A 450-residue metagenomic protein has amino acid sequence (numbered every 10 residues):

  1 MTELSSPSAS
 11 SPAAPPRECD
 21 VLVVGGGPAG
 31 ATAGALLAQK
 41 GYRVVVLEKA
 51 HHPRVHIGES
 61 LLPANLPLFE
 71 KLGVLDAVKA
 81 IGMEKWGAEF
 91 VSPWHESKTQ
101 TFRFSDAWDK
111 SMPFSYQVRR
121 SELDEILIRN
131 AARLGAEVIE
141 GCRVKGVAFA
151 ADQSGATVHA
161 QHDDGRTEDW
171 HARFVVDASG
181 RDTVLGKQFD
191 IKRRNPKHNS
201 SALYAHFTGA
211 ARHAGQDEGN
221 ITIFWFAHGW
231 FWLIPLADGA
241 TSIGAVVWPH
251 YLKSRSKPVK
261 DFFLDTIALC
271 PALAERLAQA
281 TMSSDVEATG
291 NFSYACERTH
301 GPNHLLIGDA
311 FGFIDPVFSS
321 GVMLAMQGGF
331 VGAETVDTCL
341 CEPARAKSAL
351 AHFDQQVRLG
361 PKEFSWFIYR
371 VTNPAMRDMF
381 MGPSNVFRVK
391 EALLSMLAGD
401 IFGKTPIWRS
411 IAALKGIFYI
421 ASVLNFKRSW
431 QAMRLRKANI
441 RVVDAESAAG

Functional and structural regions predicted by a protein language model:
A13-G27: Beta1/beta-strand and adjacent pyrophosphate-binding region of the FAD-binding site in flavoprotein oxidoreductases
G30-A31: N-terminal Rossmann-fold NAD(P) dinucleotide-binding loop
A38-I57: Glycine-rich FAD pyrophosphate-binding loop
H56-H95: N-terminal FAD cofactor-binding segment of flavoenzymes
I81, Y251-T335, C339-H352, L359: FAD/FMN-dependent oxidoreductases across multiple families
W108-R129, K253-P258: Short beta-strand to alpha-helix junction loop
N130-L273: Predominantly flavin-linked oxidoreductase catalytic cores and closely associated redox partners
E334-G450: C-terminal helical "tail/cap" subdomain of flavin- and related membrane-associated enzymes
